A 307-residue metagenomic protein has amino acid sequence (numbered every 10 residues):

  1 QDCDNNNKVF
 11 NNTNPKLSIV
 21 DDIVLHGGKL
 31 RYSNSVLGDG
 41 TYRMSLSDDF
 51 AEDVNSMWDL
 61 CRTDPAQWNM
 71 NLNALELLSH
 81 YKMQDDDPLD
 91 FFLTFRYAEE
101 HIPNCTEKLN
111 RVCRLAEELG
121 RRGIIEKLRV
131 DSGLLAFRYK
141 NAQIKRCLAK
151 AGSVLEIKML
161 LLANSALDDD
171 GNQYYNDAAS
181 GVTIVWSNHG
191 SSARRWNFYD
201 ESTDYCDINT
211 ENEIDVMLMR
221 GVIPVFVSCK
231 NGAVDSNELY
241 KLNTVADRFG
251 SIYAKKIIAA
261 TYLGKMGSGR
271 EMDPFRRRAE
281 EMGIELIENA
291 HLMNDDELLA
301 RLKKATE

Functional and structural regions predicted by a protein language model:
C3-E307: Intrinsically disordered, low-complexity Ser/Thr/Pro/Gly-rich regulatory segments
